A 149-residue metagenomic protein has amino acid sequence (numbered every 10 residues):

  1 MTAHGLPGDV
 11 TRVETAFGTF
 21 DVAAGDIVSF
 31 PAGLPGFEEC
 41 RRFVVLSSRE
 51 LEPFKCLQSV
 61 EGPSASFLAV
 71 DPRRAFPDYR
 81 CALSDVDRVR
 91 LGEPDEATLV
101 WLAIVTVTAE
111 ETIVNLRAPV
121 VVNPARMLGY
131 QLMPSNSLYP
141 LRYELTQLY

Functional and structural regions predicted by a protein language model:
T2-P77, E96-Y149: Long, compositionally biased stretches
Y79-V86: Short beta-strand-centered segments at strand-helix junctions
R88-P94: Structured, beta-strand-rich domain cores that present glycine/charged loop surfaces used to bind extended ligands
